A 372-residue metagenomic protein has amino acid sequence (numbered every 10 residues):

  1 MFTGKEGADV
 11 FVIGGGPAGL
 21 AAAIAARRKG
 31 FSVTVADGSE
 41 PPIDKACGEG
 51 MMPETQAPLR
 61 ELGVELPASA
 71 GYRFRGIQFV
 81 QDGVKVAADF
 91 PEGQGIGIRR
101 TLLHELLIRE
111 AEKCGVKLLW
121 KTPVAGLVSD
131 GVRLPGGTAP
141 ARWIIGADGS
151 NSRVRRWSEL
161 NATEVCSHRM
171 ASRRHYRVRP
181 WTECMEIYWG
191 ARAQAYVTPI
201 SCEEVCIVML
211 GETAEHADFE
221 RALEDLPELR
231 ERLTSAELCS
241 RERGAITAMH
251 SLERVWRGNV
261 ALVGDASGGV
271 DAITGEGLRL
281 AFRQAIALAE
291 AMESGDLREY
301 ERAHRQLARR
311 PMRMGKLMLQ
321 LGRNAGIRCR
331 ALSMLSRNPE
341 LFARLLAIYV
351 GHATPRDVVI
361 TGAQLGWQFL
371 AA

Functional and structural regions predicted by a protein language model:
F2-A18: Beta1/beta-strand and adjacent pyrophosphate-binding region of the FAD-binding site in flavoprotein oxidoreductases
F11, R27-C47: Glycine-rich FAD pyrophosphate-binding loop
A18, P41, N151: Conserved Rossmann-like nucleotide-cofactor binding loop
E40-R60: Conserved N-terminal glycine-rich FAD pyrophosphate-binding loop of Rossmann-like flavoproteins
T55-L106: A conserved beta-strand/loop capping segment in the N-terminal third of enzymes that catalyze redox or closely related
E110-T234: Predominantly flavin-linked oxidoreductase catalytic cores and closely associated redox partners
T213-A289, R298: FAD/FMN-dependent oxidoreductases across multiple families
E290-A372: C-terminal helical "tail/cap" subdomain of flavin- and related membrane-associated enzymes
